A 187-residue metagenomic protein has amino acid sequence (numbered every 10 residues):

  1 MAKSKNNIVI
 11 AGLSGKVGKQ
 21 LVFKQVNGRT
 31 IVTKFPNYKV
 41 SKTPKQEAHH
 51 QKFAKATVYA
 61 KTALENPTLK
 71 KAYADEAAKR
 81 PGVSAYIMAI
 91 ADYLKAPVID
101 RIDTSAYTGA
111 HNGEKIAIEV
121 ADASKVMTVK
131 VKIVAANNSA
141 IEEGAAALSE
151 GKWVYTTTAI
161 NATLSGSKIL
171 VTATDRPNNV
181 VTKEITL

Functional and structural regions predicted by a protein language model:
M1-T104: Long, polar/Ser/Thr-enriched low-complexity segments that form simple helices or flexible linkers at protein ends
E76-L187: Charged linear interaction tracts used for macromolecular binding and regulation
